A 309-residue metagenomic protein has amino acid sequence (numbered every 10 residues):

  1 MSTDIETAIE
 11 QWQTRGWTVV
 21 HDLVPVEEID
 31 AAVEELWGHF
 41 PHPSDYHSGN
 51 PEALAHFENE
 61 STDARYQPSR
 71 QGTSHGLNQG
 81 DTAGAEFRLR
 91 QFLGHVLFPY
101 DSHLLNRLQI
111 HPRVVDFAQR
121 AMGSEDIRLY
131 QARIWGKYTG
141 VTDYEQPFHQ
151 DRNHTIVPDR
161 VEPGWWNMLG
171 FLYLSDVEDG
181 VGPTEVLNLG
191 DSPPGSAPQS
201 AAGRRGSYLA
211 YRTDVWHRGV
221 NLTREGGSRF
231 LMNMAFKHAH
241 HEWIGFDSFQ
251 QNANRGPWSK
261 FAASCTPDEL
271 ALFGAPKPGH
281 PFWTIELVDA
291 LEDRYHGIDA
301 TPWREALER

Functional and structural regions predicted by a protein language model:
S2-T14, H21-F148, N153-H154: Non-heme Fe(II)-dependent double-stranded beta-helix
W17, S124, L129-Q131, W165-F171 (+3 more regions): Extracellular structured ligand-interaction cores
V24-V26, I134-T139, N153, V177-D179 (+3 more regions): Short, solvent-exposed loop/turn segments at secondary-structure junctions
Y46, V215-W216, V220-R309: Non-heme Fe(II)/2-oxoglutarate
D101-R107, S196-Q199, G219-V220: Active-site rim elements
T139-G203, W243-F249: Catalytic core of non-heme Fe(II) oxygenases with the double-stranded beta-helix
A202-H217: Conserved metal-binding segment of the jelly-roll/cupin
